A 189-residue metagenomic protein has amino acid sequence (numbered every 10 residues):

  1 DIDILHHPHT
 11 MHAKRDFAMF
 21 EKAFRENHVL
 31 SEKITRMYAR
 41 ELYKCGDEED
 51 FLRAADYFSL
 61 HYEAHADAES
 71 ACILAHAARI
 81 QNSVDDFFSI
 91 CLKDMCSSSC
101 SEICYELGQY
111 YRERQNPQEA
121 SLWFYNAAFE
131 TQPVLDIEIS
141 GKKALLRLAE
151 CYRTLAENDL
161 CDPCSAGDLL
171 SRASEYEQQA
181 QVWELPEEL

Functional and structural regions predicted by a protein language model:
D1-E49: Catalytic-site signature of metal-activated, phosphate-bearing donor transferases, centered on the GT-A/GT-A-like
D16, F51-A54, F87, A120 (+2 more regions): Single-residue signature of alpha-solenoid repeat helices
E21, R25, L52-S59, S89-L92 (+3 more regions): Alpha-solenoid helical repeat scaffolds
F24-S31, L60-S70, L92-S97, E130-G141 (+2 more regions): Flexible helix-coil transition and linker loops at the boundaries of alpha-helical arrays
T35, A71-L74, C104, L145 (+1 more regions): TPR repeat positional signature
R40, H76-R79, Q109, E150 (+1 more regions): Residue-level recognition of tetratricopeptide repeat
C45-E48, Q81-N82, R114, L155: Structural motif corresponding to the intra-repeat A-B loop/turn of tetratricopeptide repeats
S121-Q132, R153, E157, C164-L185: TPR/TPR-like (Sel1-like) alpha-helical repeat modules
